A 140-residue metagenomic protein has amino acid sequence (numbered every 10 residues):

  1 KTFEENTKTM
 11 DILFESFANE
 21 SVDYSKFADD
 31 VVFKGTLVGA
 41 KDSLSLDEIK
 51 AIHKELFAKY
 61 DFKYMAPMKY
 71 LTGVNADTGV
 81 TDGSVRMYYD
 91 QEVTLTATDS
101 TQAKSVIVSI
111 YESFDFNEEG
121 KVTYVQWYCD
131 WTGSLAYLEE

Functional and structural regions predicted by a protein language model:
K1-N19: Short, low-complexity N-terminal intrinsically disordered segments enriched in polar/charged residues
D11-L13, G35-D42: Second-shell loop/turn segments in exported
N19-L37: Short, well-ordered alpha-helical segments enriched in acidic and aromatic residues
D23-F27, F114-V122: Short, solvent-exposed coil/turn segments at beta-strand boundaries
L37, Y89-V93, C129: A mature extracytoplasmic/lumenal domain signature
I52-S100: Surface-exposed, charged secondary-structure patches
D82, S105-Y111: Short, surface-exposed coil-to-beta transition loops
T123-E140: Low-complexity, intrinsically disordered terminal/linker segments enriched in charged and Gly/Pro repeats
